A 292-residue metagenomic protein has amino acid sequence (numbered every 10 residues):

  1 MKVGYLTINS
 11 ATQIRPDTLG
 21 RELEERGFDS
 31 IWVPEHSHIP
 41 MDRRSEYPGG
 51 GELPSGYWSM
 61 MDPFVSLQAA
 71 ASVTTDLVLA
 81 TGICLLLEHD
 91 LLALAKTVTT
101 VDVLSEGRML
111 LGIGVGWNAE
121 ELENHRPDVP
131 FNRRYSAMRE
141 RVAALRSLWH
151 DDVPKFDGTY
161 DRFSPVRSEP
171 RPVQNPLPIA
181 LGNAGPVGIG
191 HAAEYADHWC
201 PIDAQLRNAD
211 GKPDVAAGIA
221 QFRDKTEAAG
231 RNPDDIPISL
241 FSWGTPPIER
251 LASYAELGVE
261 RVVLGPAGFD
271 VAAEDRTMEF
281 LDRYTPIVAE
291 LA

Functional and structural regions predicted by a protein language model:
M1-A292: Active-site-adjacent structural elements that line small-molecule/cofactor binding pockets in enzymes
